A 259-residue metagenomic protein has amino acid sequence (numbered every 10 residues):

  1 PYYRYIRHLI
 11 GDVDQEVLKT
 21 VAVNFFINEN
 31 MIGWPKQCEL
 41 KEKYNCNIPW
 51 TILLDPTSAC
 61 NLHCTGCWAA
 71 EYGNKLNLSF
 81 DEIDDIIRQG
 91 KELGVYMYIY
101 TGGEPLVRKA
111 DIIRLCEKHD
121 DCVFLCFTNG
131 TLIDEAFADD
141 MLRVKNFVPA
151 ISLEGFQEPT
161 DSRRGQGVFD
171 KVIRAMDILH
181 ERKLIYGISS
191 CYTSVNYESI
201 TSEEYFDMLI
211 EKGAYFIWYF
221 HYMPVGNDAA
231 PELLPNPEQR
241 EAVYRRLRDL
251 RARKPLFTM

Functional and structural regions predicted by a protein language model:
P1-A136: Conserved alpha-helical substructure of the radical SAM core
H63, N74, C122-V123, V148 (+2 more regions): Secondary-structure boundary/capping positions in well-ordered alpha/beta enzyme cores
A70-N74, F156-E158, P224-N227: A short, flexible beta-alpha/helix-coil linker loop
E71, K183, R251-K254: A general structural signal marking secondary-structure boundaries and capping sites
E71-L76, S162-V168, E232-P235: Short glycine-enriched, charge-decorated loop/helix-capping segments at active-site entrances that position
I83-Y100, L106-H221: Radical SAM/AdoMet-radical enzyme domain recognition
Y222-M259: A C-terminal junction/extension of Radical SAM enzymes
